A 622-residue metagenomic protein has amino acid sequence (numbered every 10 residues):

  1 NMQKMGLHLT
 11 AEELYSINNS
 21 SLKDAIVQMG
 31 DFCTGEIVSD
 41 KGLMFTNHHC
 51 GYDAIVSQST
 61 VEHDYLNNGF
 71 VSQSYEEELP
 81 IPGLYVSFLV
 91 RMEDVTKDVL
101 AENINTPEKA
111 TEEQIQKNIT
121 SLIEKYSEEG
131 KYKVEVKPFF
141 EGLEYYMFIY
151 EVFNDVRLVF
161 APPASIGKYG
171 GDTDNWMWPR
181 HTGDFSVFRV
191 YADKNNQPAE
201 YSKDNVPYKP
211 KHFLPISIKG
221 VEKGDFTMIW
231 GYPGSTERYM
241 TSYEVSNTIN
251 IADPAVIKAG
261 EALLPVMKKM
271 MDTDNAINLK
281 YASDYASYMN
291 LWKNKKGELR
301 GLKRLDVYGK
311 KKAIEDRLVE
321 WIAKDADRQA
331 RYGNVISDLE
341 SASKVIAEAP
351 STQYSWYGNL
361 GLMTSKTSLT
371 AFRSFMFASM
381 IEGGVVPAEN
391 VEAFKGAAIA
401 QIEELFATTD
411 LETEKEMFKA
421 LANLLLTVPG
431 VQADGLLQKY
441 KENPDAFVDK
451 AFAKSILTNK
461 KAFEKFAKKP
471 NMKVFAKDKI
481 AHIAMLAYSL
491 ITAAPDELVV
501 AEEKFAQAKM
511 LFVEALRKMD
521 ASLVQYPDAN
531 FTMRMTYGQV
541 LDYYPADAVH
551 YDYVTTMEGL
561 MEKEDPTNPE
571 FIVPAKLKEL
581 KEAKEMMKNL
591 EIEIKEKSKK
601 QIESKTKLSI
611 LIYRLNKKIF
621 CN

Functional and structural regions predicted by a protein language model:
N1-N622: Terminal presequence/propeptide segments associated with secretion/organelle targeting and zymogen/polyprotein
